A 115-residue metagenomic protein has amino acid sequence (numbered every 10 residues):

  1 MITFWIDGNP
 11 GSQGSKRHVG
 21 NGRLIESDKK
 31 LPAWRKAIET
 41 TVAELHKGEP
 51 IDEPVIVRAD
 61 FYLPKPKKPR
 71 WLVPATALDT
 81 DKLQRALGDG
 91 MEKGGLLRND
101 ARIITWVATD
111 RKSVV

Functional and structural regions predicted by a protein language model:
M1-V115: Acidic, proline/glycine-enriched N-terminal capping motif
